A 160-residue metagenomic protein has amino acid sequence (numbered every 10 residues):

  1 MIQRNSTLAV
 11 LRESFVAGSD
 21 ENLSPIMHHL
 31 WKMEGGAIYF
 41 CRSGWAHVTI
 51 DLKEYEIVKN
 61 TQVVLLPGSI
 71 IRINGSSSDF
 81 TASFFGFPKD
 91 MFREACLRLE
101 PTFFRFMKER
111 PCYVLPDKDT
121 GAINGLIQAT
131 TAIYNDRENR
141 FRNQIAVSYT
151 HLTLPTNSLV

Functional and structural regions predicted by a protein language model:
M1-E56: Generic protein-terminus/edge-of-domain signal
I2-L11, N74-D136: A hydrophobic/aromatic-rich effector-binding and dimerization subdomain of bacterial HTH-type transcriptional regulators
R42, K59, P67: A cytosolic small-molecule/anion-sensing beta-strand core signal
V48-T49, I71-S76: Short beta-strand His + acidic residue motifs that chelate non-heme Fe in jelly-roll/DSBH and cupin folds
V63, P67-I73, F92: Histidine-centered metal-chelating micro-motifs
D136-S148: All-alpha amphipathic helical-bundle segments outside canonical DNA-binding/catalytic cores that form hydrophobic
T150-T156: Conserved small/polar residues in nucleotide/adenosyl-binding loops
